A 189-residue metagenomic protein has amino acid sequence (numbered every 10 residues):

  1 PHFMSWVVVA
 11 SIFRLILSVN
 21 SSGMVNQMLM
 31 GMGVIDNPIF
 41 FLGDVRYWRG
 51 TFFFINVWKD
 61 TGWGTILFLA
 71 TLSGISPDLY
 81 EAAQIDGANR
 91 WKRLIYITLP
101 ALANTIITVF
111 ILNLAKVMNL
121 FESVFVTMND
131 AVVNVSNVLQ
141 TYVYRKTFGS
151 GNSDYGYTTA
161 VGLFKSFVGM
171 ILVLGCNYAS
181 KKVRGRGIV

Functional and structural regions predicted by a protein language model:
P1-V189: A structural signal for multi-pass alpha-helical bundles of membrane permease subunits that mediate small-molecule
